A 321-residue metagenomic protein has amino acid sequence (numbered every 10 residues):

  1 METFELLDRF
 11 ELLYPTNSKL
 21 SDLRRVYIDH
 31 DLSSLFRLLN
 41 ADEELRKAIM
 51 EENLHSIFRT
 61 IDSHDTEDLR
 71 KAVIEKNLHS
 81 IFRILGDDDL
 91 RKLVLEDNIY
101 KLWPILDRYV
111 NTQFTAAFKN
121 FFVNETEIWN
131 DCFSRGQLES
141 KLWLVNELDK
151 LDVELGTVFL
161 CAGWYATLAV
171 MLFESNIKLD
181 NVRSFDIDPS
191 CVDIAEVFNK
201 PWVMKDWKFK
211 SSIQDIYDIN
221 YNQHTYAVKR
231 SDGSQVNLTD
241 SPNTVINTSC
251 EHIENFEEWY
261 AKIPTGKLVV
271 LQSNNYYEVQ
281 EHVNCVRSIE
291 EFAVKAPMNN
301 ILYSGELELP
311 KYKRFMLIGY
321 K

Functional and structural regions predicted by a protein language model:
E2-D42, I49-N53, V73-E154: S-adenosyl-L-methionine
V153-Y165: Conserved class I S-adenosyl-L-methionine
Y165-K178: Conserved SAM-binding loop of SAM-dependent methyltransferases across substrates and taxa, primarily the Class I
D180-F185: Short beta-strand element of Class I
I187-S190: Conserved SAM/SAH-binding beta-strand->alpha-helix loop
I194-D240: S-adenosyl-L-methionine
G233-F256: A short SAM/SAH-binding and catalytic strip from SAM-dependent methyltransferases
E254-L317: C-terminal substrate-binding/active-site "lid" region of AdoMet-derived donor-dependent transferases
